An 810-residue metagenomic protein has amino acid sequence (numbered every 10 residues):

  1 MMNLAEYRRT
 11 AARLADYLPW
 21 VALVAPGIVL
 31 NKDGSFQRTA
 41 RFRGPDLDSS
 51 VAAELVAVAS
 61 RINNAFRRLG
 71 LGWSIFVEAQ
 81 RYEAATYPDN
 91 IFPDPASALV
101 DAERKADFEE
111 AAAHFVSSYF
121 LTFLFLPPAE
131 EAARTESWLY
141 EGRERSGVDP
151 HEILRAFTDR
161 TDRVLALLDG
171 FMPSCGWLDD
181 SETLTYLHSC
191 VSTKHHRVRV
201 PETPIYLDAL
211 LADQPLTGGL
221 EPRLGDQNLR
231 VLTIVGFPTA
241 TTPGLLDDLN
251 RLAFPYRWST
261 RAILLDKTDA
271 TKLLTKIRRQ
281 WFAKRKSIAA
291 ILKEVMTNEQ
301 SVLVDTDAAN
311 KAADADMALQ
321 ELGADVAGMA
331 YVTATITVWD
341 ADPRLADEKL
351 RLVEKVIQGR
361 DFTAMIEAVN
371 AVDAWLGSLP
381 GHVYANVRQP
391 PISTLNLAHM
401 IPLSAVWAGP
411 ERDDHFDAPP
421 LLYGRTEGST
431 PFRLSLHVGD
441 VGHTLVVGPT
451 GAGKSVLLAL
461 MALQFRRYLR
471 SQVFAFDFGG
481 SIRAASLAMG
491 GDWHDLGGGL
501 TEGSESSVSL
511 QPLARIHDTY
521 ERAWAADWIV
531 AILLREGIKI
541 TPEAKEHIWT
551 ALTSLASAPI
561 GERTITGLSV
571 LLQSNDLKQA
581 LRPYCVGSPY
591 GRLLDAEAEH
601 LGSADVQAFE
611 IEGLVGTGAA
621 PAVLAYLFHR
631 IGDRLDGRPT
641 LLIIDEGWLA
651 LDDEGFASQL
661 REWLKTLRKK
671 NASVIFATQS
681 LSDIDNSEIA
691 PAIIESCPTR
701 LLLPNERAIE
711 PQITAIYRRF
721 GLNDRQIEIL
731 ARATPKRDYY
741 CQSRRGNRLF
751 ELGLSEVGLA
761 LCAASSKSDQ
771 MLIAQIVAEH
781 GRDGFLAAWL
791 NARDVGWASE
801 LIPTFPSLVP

Functional and structural regions predicted by a protein language model:
M1-A408: Extended, folded cores of ATP/NTP-driven motor/assembly subunits in large transport and secretion machines
P45, A52-R68, K272, K276 (+11 more regions): P-loop NTPase motor domains
V438, T450: The conserved Walker
V446: Hydrophobic anchor at the beta1->P-loop junction of P-loop NTPases
K454: Conserved lysine of the Walker
L457: Hydrophobic positions on the alpha1 helix immediately C-terminal to the Walker A/P-loop
L463-F474, M489, D633-L635: Post-Walker A helix-loop "phosphate-sensing" segment adjacent to the P-loop in P-loop NTPases
G491-H494, E688-L703: A short helix-turn-beta junction within AAA+ P-loop NTPase domains corresponding to the substrate/partner-engaging
